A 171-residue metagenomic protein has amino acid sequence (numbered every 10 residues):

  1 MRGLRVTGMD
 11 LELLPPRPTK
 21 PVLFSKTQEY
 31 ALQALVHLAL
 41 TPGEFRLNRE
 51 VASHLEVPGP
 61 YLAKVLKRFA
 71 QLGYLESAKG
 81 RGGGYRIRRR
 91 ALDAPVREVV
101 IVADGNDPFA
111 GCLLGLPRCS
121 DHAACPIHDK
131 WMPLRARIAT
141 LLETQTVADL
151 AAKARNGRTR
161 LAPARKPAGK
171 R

Functional and structural regions predicted by a protein language model:
R2-T19, V96, L113-R171: C-terminal regulatory/oligomerization modules of transcriptional regulators
F24-V57, E76: N-terminal helix-turn-helix DNA-binding core of bacterial DNA-binding proteins
L38, V65-A70: Basic amphipathic alpha-helical segments that dock to polyanions
S53, A70-Q71: Alpha-helical residues within the helix-turn-helix
P60: Key DNA-contact positions within bacterial/archaeal DNA-binding proteins
Q71-Y74, V102: Residue cluster at the C-terminal edge of the helix-turn-helix DNA-binding motif
G73-R88: Beta-hairpin "wing" of winged helix-turn-helix
G84-D104, P108: Charged, amphipathic alpha-helical coiled-coil/dimerization segments
